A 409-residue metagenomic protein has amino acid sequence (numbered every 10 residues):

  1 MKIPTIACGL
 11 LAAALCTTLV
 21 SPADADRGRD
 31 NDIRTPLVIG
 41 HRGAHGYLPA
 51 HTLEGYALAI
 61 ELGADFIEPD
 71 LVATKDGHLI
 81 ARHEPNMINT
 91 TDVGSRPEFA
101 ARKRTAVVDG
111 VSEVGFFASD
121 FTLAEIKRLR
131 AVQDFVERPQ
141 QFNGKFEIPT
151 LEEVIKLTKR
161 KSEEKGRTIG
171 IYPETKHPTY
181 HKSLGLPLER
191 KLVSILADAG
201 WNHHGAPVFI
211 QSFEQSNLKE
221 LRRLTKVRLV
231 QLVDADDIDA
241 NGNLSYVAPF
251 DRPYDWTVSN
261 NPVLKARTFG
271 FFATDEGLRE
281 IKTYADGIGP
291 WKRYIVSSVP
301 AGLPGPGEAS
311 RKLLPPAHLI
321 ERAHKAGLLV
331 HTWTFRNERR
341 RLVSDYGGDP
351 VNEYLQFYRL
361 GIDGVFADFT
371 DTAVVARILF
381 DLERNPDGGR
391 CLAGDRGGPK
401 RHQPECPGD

Functional and structural regions predicted by a protein language model:
K2-C8, S21-D409: Phosphate-group recognition and catalysis centered on beta-loop-alpha active-site segments
C8-T18: Bacterial N-terminal signal peptides
